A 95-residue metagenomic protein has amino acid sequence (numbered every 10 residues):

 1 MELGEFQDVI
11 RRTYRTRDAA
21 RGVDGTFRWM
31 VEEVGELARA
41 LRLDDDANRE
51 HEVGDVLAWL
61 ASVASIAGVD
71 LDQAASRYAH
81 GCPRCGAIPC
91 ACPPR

Functional and structural regions predicted by a protein language model:
M1-V53, L57-R95: Flexible "arm" and connector segments at domain edges
